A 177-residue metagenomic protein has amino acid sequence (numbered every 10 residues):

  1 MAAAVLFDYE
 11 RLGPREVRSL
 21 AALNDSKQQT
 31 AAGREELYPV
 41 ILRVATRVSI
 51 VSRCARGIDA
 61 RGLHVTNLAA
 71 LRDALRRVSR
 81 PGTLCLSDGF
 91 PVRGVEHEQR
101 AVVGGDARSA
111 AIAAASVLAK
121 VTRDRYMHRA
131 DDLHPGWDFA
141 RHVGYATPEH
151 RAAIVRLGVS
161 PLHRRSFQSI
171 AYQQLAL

Functional and structural regions predicted by a protein language model:
M1-L177: RNase H-like, Mg2+-dependent phosphodiesterase core, and more generally RNA phosphate-backbone-engaging helix-loop
